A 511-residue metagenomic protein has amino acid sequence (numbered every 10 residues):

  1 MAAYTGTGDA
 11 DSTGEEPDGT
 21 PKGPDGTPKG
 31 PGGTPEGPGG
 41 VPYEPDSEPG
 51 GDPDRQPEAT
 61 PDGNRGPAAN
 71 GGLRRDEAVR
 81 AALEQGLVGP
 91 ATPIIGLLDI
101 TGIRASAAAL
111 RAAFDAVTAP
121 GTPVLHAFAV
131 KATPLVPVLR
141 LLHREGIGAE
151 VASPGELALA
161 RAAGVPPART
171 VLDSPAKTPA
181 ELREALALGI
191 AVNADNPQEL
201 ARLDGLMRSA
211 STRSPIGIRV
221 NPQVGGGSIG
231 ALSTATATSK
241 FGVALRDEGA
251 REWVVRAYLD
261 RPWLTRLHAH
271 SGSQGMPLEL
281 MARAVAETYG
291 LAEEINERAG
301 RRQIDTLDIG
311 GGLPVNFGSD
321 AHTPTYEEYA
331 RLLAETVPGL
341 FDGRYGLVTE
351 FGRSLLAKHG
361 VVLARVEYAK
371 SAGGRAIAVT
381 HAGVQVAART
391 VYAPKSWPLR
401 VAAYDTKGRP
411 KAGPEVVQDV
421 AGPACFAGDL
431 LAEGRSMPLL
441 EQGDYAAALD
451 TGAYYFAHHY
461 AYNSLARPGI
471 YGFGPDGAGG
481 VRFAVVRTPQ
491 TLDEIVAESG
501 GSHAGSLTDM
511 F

Functional and structural regions predicted by a protein language model:
M1-E16, E36, G40-M207, T212-S214 (+5 more regions): A charged N-terminal "starter" segment
K22-G39: Intrinsically disordered, low-complexity repeat regions of secreted/extracellular protein precursors
P61-D62, Q223-A372, M437, N463: Active-site loop/helix belt of alpha/beta enzymes
A129, P215-N221, H268-H270, D308-G310 (+2 more regions): Short beta-strand segments
A132-P134, G155, A176-T178, N196-Q198 (+6 more regions): Active-site-proximal loop/turn and secondary-structure-junction residues that shape catalytic pockets, frequently
G343-F511: Charged (often Lys/Glu-rich) extended helix/loop segments that serve as interaction or gating elements
